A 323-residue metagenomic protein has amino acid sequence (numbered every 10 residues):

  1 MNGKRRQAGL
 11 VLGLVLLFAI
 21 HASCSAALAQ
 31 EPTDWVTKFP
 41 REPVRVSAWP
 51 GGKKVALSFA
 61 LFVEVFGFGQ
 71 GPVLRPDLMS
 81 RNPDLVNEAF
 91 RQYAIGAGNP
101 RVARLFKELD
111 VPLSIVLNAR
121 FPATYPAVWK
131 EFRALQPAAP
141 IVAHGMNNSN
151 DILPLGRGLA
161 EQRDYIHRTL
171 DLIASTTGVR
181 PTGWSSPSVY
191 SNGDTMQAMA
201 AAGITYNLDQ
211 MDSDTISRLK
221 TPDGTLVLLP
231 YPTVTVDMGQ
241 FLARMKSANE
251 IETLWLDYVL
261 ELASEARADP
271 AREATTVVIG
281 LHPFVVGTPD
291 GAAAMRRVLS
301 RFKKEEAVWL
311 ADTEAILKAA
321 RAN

Functional and structural regions predicted by a protein language model:
M1-Q7: N-terminal secretory signal peptides that target proteins for export/translocation
V11-S23: Bacterial N-terminal signal peptides
C24-A29: Boundary at the C-terminal end of the N-terminal hydrophobic targeting segment
E31-G183, S188-V227, W255-I279, G287-N323: Catalytic alpha-helical scaffold of carbohydrate-active enzymes acting on polysaccharides/glycoconjugates
A89, R180-P181, Q240-N249, P283-F284: Surface-exposed cleft-lining segments at the edges of enzyme active sites
P230-E261: A conserved mid-domain beta-alpha-beta active-site/ligand-binding segment of alpha/beta enzyme cores
T235-V236, G280-F284: Active-site clefts of carbohydrate-active enzymes
